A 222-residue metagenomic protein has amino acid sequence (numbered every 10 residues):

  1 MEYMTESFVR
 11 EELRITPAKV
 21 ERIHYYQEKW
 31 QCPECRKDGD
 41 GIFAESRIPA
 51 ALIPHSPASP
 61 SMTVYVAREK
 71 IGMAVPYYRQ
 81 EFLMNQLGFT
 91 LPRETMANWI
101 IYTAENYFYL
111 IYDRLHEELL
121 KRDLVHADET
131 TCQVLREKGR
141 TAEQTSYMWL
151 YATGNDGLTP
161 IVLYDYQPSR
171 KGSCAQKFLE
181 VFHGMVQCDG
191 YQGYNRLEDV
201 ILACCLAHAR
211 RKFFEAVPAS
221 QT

Functional and structural regions predicted by a protein language model:
M1-W30: Charged, often Cys/His-bearing segments associated with DNA-binding zinc-finger transcription factors
Q27-Q31, R36-T222: Catalytic center-proximal scaffold of phosphoryl-transfer enzymes
